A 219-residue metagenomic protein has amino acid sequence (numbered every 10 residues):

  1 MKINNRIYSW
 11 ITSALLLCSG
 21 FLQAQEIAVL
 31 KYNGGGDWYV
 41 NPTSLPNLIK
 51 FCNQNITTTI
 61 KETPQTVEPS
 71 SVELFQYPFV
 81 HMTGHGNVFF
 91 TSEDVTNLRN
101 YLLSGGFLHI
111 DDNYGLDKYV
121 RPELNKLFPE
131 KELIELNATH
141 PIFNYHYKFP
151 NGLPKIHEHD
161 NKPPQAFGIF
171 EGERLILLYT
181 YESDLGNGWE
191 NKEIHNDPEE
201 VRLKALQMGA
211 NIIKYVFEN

Functional and structural regions predicted by a protein language model:
K2-A14: Bacterial N-terminal signal peptides that target proteins for export
Q23-F79, T83-G86, D184-L185, N191-N219: Aromatic-Pro/Gly-enriched surface loop or interdomain linker that acts as a lid/target-recognition segment
I27, F79-K118: Short alpha-beta junction capping motif
Y32-G36, H85-F89, F107, N113-K118 (+2 more regions): Solvent-exposed loop/turn segments at secondary-structure junctions within structured extracellular/periplasmic domains
N47-F51, L136, H140, H157: Catalytic cores of eukaryotic secretory-pathway lumenal/extracellular enzymes that build and remodel glycoconjugates
P69-S70, N161-L177: Short, surface-exposed beta-strand/loop micro-motifs that present aromatic residues
P122-L153: Acidic, glycine-rich loop-and-strand cores that form catalytic or ligand-binding grooves in diverse globular domains
